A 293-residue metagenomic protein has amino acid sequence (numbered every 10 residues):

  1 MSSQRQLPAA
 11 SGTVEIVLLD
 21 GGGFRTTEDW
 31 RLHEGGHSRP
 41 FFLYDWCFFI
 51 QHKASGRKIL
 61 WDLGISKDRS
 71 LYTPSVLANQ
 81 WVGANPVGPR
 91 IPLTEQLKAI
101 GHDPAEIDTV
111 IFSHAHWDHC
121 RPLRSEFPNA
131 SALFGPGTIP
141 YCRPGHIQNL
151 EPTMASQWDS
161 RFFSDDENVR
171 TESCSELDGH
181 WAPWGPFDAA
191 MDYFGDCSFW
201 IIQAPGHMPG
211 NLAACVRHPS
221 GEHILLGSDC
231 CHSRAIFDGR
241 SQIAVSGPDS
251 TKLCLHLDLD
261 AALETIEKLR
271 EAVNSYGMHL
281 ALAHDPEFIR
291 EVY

Functional and structural regions predicted by a protein language model:
M1-V87, P183, K268, S275: Zn-dependent metallo-beta-lactamase
Q4, N85-H102, E106, G135-I202 (+1 more regions): Metallo-beta-lactamase
L18-G23, G35-H37, C47-K53, R57-I59 (+1 more regions): Core dinuclear metal-dependent hydrolase active-site scaffold
G21-G22, L63-I65, A115, T138 (+3 more regions): Active-site metal-binding loops of divalent metal-dependent hydrolases
R57, F127-S131, G277-M278: A short helix->loop->beta-strand "cap" motif at the edges of active sites that frequently abuts
S70-F134: Active-site metal-binding motif and surrounding structural segment of the metallo-beta-lactamase
W81-E95, S220-Y293: Cap/insert and terminal regions of metallo-dependent hydrolase folds
A115-R121, M208-L212, H232-I236, D285-R290: Active-site environment of divalent metal-dependent phosphoester hydrolases
